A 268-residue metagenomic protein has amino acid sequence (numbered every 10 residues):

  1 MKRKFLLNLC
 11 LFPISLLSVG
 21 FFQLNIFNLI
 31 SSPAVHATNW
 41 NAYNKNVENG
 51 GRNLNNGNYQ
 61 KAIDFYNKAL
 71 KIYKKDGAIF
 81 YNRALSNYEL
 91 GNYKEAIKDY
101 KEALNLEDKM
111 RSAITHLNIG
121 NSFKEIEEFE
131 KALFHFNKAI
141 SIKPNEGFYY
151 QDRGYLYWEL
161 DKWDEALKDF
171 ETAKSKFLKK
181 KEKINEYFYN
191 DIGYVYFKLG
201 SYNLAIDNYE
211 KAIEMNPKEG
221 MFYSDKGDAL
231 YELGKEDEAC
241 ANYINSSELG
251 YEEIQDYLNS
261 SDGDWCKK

Functional and structural regions predicted by a protein language model:
W40, E232, E236-K268: Terminal, low-structured helical/coil segments at or just beyond the last alpha-helical repeat
N41-I72, L85, E89: Alpha-helical segment of the N-proximal tetratricopeptide repeat
A42-Y43, G77-A78, R111-I114, G147-F148 (+4 more regions): Helix-start (N-cap) detector for alpha-helical repeat units in TPR-like alpha-solenoids, especially tetratricopeptide
V47, L54-N55, Y81, Y88 (+8 more regions): Position-specific recognition of the canonical hydrophobic site in helix A of tetratricopeptide repeat
Y73, E107-K109, K143, F177 (+3 more regions): A structural motif in tetratricopeptide-repeat
